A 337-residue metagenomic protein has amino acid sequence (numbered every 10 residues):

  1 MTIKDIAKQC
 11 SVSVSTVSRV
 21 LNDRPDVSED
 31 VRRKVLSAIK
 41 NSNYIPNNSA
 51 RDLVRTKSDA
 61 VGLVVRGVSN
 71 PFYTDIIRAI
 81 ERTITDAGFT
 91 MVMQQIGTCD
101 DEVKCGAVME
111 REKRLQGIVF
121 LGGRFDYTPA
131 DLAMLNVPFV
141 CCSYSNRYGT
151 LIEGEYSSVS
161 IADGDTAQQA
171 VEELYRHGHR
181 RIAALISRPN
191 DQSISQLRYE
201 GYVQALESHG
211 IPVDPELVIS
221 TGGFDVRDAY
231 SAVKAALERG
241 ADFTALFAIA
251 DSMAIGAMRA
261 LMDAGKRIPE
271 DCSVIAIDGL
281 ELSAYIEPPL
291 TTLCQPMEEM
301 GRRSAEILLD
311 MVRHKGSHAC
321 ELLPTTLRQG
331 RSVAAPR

Functional and structural regions predicted by a protein language model:
M1, N41, R82-T90, M134-R337: Bacterial carbohydrate/catabolite-sensing allosteric modules
M1-S58, F72, R337: N-terminal helix-turn-helix DNA-binding module of bacterial transcription factors
K4, T56-E172, E238, D242: Alpha-helical recognition/docking segments in bacterial nutrient-uptake and carbohydrate-utilization systems
T16, G62, V119, A183-A184 (+1 more regions): Conserved beta-strand positions in the central sheet of alpha/beta enzyme cores
D23, R66, R313-H314: Short helix-capping/hinge motifs at transmembrane helix termini and TM-loop junctions
R32, I77-R78, Y199: Short amphipathic alpha-helical segment that frequently serves as the phosphate-/nucleotide-binding helix
N41-N47, T98-V103, F120-G123, Y230 (+1 more regions): Short gly/ser/thr-rich secondary-structure transition/capping motifs
